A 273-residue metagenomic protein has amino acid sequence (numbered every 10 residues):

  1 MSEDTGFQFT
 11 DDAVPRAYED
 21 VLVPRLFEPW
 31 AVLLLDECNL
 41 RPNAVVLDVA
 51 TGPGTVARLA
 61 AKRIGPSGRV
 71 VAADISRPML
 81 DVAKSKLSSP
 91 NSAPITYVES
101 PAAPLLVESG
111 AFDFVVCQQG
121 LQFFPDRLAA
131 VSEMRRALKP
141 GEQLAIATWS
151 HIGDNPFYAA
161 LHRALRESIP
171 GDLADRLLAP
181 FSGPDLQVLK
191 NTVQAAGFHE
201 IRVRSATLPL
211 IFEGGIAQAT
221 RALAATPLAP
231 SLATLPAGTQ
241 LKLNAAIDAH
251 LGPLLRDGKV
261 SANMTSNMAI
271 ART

Functional and structural regions predicted by a protein language model:
E3-Q8, A13-P15, F27, P53-T55 (+1 more regions): Conserved Class I S-adenosyl-L-methionine
P24-A44, L59: Conserved alpha-helix/loop element of class I SAM-dependent methyltransferases that forms part of the SAM/SAH-binding
V45-L105, L128-A129: Class I SAM-dependent methyltransferase SAM/SAH-binding core
A103-F114: A short acidic, Gly/Pro-enriched loop at the edge of an enzyme's catalytic core that lines a small-molecule cofactor
D113-R127, S150: A short SAM/SAH-binding and catalytic strip from SAM-dependent methyltransferases
L128-A129, R135-E213: Conserved catalytic/acceptor-binding region of the Class I
